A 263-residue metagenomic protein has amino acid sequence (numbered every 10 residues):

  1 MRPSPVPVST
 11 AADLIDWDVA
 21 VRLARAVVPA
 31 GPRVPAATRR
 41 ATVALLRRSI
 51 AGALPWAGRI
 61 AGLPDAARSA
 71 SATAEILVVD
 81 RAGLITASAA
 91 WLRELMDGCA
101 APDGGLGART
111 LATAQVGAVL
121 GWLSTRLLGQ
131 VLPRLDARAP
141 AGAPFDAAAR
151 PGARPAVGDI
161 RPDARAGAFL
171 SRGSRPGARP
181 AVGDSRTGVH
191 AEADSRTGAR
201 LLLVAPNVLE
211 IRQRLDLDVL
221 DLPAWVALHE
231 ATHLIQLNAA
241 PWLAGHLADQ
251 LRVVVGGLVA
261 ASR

Functional and structural regions predicted by a protein language model:
R2-P133, I160: A metal-dependent hydrolase signature that marks the N-terminal structural subdomain at the beginning of catalytic folds
G121-L128, N238-R263: Post-HExxH zinc-binding segment in Zn-dependent metallohydrolases
S124, L128-G142, R196-I211: Active-site-adjacent "gating/activation" loops or surface patches in catalytic cores
R150-A168, S174-R196: Long, intrinsically disordered low-complexity tandem-repeat segments
D194-L201, A231, G256-G257: A structural signal for the main folded, soluble domain(s) of proteins
L209-V226: Short pre-active-site segment immediately N-terminal to the catalytic Zn-binding motif
W225-N238: Active-site recognition of the HExxH zinc-binding catalytic motif
